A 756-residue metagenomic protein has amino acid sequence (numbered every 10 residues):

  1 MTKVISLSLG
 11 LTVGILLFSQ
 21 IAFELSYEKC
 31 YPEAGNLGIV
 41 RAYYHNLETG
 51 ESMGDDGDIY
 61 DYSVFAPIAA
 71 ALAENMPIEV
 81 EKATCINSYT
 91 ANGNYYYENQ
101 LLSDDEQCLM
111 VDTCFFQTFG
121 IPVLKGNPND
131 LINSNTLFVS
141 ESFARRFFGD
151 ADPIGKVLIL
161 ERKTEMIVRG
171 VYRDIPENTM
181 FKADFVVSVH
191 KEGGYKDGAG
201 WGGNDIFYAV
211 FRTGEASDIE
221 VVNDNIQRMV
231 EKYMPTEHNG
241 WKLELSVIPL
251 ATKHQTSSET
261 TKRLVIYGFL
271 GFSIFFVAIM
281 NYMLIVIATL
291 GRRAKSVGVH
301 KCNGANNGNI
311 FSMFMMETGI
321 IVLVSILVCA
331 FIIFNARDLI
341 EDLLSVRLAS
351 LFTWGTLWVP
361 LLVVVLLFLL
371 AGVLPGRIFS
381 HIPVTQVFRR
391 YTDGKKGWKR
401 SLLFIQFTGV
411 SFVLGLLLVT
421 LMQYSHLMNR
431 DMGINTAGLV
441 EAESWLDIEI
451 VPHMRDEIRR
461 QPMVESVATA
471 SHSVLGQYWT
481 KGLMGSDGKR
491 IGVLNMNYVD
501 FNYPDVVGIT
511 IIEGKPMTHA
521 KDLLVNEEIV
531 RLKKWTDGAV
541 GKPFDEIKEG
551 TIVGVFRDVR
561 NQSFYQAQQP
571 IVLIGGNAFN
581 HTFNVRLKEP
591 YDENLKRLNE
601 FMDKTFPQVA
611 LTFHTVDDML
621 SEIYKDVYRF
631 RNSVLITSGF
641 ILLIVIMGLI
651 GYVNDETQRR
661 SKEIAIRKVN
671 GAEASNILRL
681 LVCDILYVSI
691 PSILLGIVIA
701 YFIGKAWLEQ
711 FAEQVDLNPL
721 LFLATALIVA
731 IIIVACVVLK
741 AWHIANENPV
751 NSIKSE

Functional and structural regions predicted by a protein language model:
M1, Y31-P32, Q227-S273, G291-R292 (+7 more regions): Membrane-helix entry/capping segments
M1-E24, T260-K295, L323, L327 (+4 more regions): Hydrophobic alpha-helical transmembrane segments of multi-pass inner-membrane transport and secretion
T2, M280-I321, H381-T392, M647-V688 (+1 more regions): Intracellular coupling helices
I15-S19, E231-K232, T318-H381, M422 (+1 more regions): Small-residue-rich transmembrane alpha-helices
L17-G93, G198, G202-R212, A216-N225 (+3 more regions): Membrane-proximal extracellular/periplasmic loop immediately following the first transmembrane helix
E24, V40-A42, L72, F116 (+27 more regions): Generic structural signal for small/hydrophobic residues in well-ordered secondary structure, especially within
L25-A34, E48, G54, D184-G194 (+7 more regions): Short juxtamembrane loops and helix-capping segments at transmembrane helix boundaries of multi-pass membrane proteins
V111-K125, L137-E259, D456, R460-I623: Mid-to-C-terminal secondary-structure elements that act as membrane-proximal/extracytoplasmic interface segments
